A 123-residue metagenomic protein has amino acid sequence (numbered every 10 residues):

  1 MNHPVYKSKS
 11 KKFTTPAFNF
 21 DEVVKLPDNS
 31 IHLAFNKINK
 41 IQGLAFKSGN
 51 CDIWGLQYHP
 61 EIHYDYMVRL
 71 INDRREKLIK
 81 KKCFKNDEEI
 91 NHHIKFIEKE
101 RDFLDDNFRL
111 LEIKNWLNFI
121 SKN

Functional and structural regions predicted by a protein language model:
M1-D65: Pocket-forming structural segment of enzyme catalytic cores
E61-N123: Acyltransferase
